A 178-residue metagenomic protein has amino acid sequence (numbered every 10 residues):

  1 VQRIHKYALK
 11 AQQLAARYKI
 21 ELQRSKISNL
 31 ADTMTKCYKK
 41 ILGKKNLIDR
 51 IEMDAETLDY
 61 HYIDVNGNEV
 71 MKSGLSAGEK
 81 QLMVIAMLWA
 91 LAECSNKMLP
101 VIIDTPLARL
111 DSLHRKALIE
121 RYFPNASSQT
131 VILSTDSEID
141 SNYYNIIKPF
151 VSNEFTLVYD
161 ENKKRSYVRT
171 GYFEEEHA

Functional and structural regions predicted by a protein language model:
V1-H61, M98, S128: Extended, charged coiled-coil "arm/hinge" scaffolds of SMC/Rad50-like chromosome-maintenance ATPases and other large
Q23-S28, Y60-M87, P106-S112: Conserved ABC ATPase signature
C37, A77-I103: GG-anchored amphipathic helix commonly corresponding to the ABC/SMC/Rad50 NBD signature/C-loop
Y38, M83, D104, L118 (+1 more regions): Hydrophobic, well-ordered secondary-structure elements that form the walls of internal hydrophobic environments
K45, S73-A77, Q81-L82, Q129-T135: A long, glycine-enriched binding/interface module in the latter
N46-D49, M53-L58, A86, T105-D111 (+2 more regions): Eukaryotic, compositionally biased intrinsically disordered regions
K97-M98, L110-L118: Conserved D-loop/post-Walker B switch-helix segment of ABC ATPase nucleotide-binding domains
K116-A178: C-terminal lobe/lid and adjacent interdomain/linker elements of RecA-like ASCE P-loop ATPase modules
